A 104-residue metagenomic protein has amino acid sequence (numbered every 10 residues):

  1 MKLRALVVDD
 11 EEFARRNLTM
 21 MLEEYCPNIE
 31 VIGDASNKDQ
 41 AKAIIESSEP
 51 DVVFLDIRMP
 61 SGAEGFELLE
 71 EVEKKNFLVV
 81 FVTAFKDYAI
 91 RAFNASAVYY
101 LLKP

Functional and structural regions predicted by a protein language model:
M1-R4: Non-catalytic signal-transmission and effector/linker regions of two-component phosphorelay proteins
L6, E30-G33, Y99: Structural signal for short hydrophobic segments within the conserved structured cores of catalytic domains across
L6-V7, F81: Short hydrophobic beta-strand elements that form part of the catalytic alpha/beta core underpinning NDP-sugar/donor
V8-D9, A35, V53: Conserved sequence signature across two-component system core domains
E11-G33: Two-component/phosphorelay signaling modules centered on CheY-like receiver
L18, A35, A89-A92: Generic structural signal for conserved hydrophobic packing positions in ordered secondary structure
N37-A41: Short alpha-helical segment
K42-P104: CheY-like receiver
